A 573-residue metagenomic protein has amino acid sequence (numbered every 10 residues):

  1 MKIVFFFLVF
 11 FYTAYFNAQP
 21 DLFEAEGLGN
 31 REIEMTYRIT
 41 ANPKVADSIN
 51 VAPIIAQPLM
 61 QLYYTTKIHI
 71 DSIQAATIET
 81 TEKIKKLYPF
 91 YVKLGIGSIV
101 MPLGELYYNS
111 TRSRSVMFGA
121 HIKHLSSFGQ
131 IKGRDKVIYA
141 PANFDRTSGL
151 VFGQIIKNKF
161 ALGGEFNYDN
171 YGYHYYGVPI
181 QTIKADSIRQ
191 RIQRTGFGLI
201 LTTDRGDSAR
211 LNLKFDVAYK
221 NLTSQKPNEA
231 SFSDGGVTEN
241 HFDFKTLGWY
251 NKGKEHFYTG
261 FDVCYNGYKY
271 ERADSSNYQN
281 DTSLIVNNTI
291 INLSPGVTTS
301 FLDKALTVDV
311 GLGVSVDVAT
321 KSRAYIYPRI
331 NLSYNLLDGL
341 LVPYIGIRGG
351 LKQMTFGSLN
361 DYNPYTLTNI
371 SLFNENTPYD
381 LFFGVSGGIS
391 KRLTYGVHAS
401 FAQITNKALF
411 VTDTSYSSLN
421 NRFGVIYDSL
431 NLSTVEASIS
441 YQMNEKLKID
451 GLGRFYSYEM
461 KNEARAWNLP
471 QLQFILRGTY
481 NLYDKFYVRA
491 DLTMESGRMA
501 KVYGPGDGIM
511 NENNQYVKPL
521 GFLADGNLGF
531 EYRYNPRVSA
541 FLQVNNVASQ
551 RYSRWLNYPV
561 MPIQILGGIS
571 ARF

Functional and structural regions predicted by a protein language model:
I3-Y12: Sec-dependent N-terminal signal peptides
F16-E82: N-terminal periplasmic/intermembrane-space "pro-region" immediately following the signal or transit peptide
I73-Q74, K83-V92, I96-R134, P141-G149: Outer-membrane beta-barrel translocator/receptor signature
L87, V92-G95, Y107, T307 (+1 more regions): Exposed, low-structure sequence patches enriched in small/polar residues
T111-K132, F257-A273, L284-D317, Q442-S457 (+1 more regions): Surface-exposed extracellular loop regions of Gram-negative outer-membrane beta-barrel proteins
R114, N158-K159, D207-A209, G253-E255 (+6 more regions): Short coil turns and loop connectors of transmembrane beta-barrels in diderm outer membranes and organellar homologs
S127-Q130, R134, I138-F144, G163-N212 (+1 more regions): Flexible loop and strand-edge segments within Gram-negative outer membrane beta-barrel domains
Q193-G198, D216-K304: Outer-membrane beta-barrel transmembrane domain signature of Gram-negative proteins, especially the mid-to-C-terminal
